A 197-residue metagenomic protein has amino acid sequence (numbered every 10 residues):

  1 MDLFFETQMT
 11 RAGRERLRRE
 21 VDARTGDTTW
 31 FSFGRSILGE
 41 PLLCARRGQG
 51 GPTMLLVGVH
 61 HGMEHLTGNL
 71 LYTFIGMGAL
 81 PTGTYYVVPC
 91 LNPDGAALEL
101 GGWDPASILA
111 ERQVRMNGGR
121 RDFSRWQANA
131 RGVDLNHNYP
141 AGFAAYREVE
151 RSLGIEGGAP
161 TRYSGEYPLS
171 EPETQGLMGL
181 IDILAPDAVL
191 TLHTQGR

Functional and structural regions predicted by a protein language model:
M1-L43: Short glycine- and acidic-rich boundary segments immediately preceding or forming the N-terminal edge of structured
F4-T10, H60-H61, Y163-Y167: Second-shell loop/turn segments in exported
S32-R35, R46, G58, P89 (+1 more regions): Pocket-edge structural micro-motifs
G39, H61, A79: Active-site beta->alpha N-cap acidic-glycine motif
L42-G51: Short beta-strand-to-loop junctions in surface cap/lid or active-site-entrance loops
G51, H65-T67, A79-R197: Active-site/substrate-binding loop(s) of hydrolase catalytic cores
T53-L56: Conserved beta-strand elements of the Class I
L70-G78: …and closely analogous acidic/polar surface helices at protein-protein or active-site interfaces in A-domain-like
